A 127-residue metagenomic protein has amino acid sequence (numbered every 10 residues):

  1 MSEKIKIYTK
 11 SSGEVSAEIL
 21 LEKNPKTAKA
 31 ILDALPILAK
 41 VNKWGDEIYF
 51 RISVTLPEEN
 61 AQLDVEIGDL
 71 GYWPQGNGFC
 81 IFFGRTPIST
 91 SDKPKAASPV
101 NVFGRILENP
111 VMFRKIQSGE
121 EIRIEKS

Functional and structural regions predicted by a protein language model:
M1-I5, G13: Short structural boundary motif marking the start of a folded domain
K4-Y8, W44-G45: Short amphipathic alpha-helical segments, especially helix-boundary/capping motifs
I7-S11, K126: Short acidic, glycine-rich loop/turn motifs
K10-E14, G76: Glycine-centered tight beta-turn/hairpin loop motif at sheet-sheet or coil-to-beta transitions
E14-E22: A short N-terminal beta-strand-loop micro-motif at the entrance of redox/enzyme domains
L21-A30, A34-S127: Glycine-rich active-site loops that engage anionic ligands at enzyme catalytic sites
